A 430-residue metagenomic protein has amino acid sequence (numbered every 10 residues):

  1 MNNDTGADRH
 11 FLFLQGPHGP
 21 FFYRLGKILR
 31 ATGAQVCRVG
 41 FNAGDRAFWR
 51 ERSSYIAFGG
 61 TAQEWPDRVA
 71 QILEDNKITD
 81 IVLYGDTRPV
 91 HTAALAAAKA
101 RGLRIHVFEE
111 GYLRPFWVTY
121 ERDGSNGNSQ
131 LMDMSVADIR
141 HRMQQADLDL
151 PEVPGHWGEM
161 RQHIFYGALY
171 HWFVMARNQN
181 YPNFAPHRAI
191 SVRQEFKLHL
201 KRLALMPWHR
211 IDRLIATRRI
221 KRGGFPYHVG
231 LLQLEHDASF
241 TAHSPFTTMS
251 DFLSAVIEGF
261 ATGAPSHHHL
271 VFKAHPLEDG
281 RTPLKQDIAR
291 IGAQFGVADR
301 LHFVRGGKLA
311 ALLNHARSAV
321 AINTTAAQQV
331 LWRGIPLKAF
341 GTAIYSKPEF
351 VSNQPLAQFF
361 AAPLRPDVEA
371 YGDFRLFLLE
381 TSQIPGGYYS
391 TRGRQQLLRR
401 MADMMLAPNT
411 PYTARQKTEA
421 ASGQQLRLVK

Functional and structural regions predicted by a protein language model:
M1-N42: N-terminal subdomain of nucleotide-sugar transferases
G19-Y23, F41-D138: Active-site and donor-binding regions of nucleotide-sugar-utilizing enzymes
T32, Y181-D287: Conserved catalytic-core segment of nucleotide-activated headgroup transferases in glycan assembly
I72-E74, K221, A311-H315: Structural alpha-helical scaffold elements that stabilize or flank donor/cofactor-binding regions in carbohydrate
D80-L83, V90, R305-V351: A donor-sugar binding/catalytic signature common to diverse glycosyltransferases and related nucleotide-sugar
H106-W208: Catalytic core of nucleotide-activated saccharide and alditol-phosphate transferases
L131-N178, E349-K430: Leloir-type glycosyltransferase catalytic cores
Q286-V304: Nucleotide-activated donor-binding/catalytic signature segment of Leloir-type glycosyltransferases, i.e., the conserved
